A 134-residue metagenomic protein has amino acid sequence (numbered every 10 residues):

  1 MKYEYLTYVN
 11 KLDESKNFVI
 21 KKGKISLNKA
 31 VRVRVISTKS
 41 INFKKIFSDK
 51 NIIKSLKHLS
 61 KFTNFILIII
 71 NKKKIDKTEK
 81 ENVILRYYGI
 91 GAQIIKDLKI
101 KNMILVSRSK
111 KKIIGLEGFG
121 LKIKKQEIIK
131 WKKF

Functional and structural regions predicted by a protein language model:
M1-F134: Catalytic domains of riboflavin
